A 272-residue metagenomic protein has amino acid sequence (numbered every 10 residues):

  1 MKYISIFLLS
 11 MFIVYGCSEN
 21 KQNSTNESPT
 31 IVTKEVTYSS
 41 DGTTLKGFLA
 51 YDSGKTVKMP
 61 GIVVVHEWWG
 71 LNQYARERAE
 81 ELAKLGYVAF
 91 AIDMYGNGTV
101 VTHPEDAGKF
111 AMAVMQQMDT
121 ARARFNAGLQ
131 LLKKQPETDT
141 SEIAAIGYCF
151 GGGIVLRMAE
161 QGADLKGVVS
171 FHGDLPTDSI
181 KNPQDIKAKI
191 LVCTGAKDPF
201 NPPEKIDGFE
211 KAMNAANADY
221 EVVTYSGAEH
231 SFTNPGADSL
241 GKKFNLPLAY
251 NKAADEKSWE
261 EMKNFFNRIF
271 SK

Functional and structural regions predicted by a protein language model:
V14-G16: C-terminal motif of bacterial Sec signal peptides marking the signal peptidase cleavage site
K21-T30, E35-E137, P235-A249: Serine-hydrolase catalytic machinery in alpha/beta-hydrolase-like enzymes
R78, P202-A212, Y225: Short alpha-helix in the alpha/beta-hydrolase fold that links the catalytic acid
M94-G98, D174, A228: Short beta-to-alpha linker loops that shape the active-site pocket of alpha/beta-hydrolase fold enzymes
F125-I186: Primarily recognizes the serine-hydrolase "nucleophile elbow" in alpha/beta-hydrolase and SGNH/GDSL folds
I186, V192-T194: Short beta-strand/loop motif that positions the catalytic acidic residue of the alpha/beta-hydrolase fold
K197-N201, H230-S231: Acidic catalytic loop of the alpha/beta-hydrolase fold
D219-K272: C-terminal catalytic histidine-bearing segment of alpha/beta-hydrolase fold enzymes
